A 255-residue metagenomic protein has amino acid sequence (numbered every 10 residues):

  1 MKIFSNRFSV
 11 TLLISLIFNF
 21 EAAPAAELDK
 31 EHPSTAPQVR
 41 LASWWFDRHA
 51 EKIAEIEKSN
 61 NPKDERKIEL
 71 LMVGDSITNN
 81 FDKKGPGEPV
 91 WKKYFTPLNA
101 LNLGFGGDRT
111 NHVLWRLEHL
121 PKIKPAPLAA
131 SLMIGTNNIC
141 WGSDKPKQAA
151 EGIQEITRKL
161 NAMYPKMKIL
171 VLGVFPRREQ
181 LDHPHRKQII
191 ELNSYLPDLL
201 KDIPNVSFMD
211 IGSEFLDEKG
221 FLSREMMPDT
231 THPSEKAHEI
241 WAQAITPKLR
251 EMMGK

Functional and structural regions predicted by a protein language model:
M1-V73, I77-E88, K92, M252-K255: N-terminal secretory targeting modules
S34, R40-S43, D82-P86, N102-R109 (+3 more regions): Acidic/histidine-rich helix-loop elements that form or flank divalent-metal/phosphate-binding sites at the catalytic
E69-G74, N99-G104, L128-I134, N138 (+2 more regions): Structural recognition of the beta-strand scaffold that forms the well-ordered cores of secreted hydrolase catalytic
M72, D108, H112, Q148-E155 (+4 more regions): Extracytoplasmic/secreted proteins, especially bacterial periplasmic and envelope-associated proteins
N79-V90, Y94-T96, T110-Q154, K159 (+2 more regions): Oxyanion-hole/transition-state-stabilizing segment in secreted/luminal serine hydrolases and related acyltransferases
T96, P165-K166, P204: Proline-centered flexible-loop/turn and helix-kink motifs
P176-K255: Catalytic His-Asp segment of secreted/periplasmic serine-dependent ester chemistry enzymes
